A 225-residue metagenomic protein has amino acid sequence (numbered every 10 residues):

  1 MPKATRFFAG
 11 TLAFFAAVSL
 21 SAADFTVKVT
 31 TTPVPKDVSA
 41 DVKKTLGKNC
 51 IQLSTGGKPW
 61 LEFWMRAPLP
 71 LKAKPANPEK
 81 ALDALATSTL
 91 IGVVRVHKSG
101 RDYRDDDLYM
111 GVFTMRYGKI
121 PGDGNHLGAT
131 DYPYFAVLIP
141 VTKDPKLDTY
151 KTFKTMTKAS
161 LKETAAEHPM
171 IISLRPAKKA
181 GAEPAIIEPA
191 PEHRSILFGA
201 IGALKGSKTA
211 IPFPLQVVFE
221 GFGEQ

Functional and structural regions predicted by a protein language model:
M1-T5: N-terminal secretory signal peptides that target proteins for export/translocation
R6, G10, G47, G56-G57 (+10 more regions): Residue-identity detector for glycine
R6, R66, R95, R101-R104 (+3 more regions): Arginine residue identity/basic-tract feature
A9-S19: Bacterial N-terminal signal peptides
A22-L82, L138-Q225: Primarily secretory-pathway and cell-envelope proteins
L82-T149: Mid-length scaffold segments of soluble, non-membrane domains
